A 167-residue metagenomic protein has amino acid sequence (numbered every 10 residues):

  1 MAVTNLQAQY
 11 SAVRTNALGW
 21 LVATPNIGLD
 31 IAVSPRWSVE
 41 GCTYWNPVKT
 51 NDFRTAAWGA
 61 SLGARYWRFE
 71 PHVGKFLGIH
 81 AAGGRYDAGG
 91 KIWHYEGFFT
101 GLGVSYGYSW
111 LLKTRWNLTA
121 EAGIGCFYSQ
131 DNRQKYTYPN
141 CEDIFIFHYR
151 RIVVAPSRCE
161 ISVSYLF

Functional and structural regions predicted by a protein language model:
M1-S11, V163, F167: Bacterial Sec-dependent N-terminal signal peptides
Q7-Q9, A23, V73: Short loop/turn segments at connectors of secondary-structure elements within structured domains
A8-A17, I79: Transmembrane beta-strand segments of Gram-negative outer membrane beta-barrel proteins
Q9-A12, A88-K91, C141-H148: Extracytoplasmic loops and strand-loop junctions of Gram-negative outer membrane beta-barrel proteins
R14-I27, P47-A57: Solvent-exposed loop/turn segments connecting transmembrane beta-strands in outer-membrane beta-barrel proteins
I31-A120, E160-Y165: Gram-negative (and chloroplast) outer-membrane scaffold detector with strong preference for beta-barrel transmembrane
K113-F167: Predominantly the C-terminal beta-signal and adjacent terminal strand-loop region of outer-membrane beta-barrel
